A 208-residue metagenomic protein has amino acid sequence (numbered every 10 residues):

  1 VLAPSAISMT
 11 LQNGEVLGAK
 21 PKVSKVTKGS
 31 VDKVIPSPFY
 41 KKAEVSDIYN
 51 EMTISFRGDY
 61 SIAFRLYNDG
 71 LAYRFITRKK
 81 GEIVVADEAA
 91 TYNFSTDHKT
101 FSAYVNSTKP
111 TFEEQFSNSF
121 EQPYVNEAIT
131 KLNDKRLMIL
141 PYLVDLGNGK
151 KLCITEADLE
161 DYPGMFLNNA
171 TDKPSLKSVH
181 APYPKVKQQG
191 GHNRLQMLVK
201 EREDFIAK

Functional and structural regions predicted by a protein language model:
V1-K208: N-terminal accessory beta-strand-rich subdomains and adjacent acidic, glycine-rich linkers that precede catalytic cores
